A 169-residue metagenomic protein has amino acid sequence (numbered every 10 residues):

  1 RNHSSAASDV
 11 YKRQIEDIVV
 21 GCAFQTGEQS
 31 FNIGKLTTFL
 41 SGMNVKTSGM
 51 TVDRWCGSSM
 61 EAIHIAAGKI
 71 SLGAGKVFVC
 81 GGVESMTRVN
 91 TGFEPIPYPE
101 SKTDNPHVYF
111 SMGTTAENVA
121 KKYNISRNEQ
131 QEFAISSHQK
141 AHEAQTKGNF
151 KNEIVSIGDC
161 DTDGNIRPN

Functional and structural regions predicted by a protein language model:
R1-Y11: Single conserved hydrophobic/aromatic residue that forms the stacking wall/gate of nucleotide- or nucleobase-binding
K12-G21, S48-D53, F78-V83, E129-S136 (+1 more regions): Beta-strand segments within the central parallel beta-sheet cores of soluble alpha/beta enzyme folds
I18, C22-K76, H107-T114: Conserved catalytic cysteine-centered active-site region of acyl-thioester-dependent Claisen-condensing enzymes
T26, S85-T87, A141: Glycine-rich nucleotide phosphate-binding loop and flanking beta-alpha elements of Rossmann-like dinucleotide-binding
F39, K121, Q145-T146: Short polybasic/polar patches that bind polyanions
A67, S71-K122: Flexible glycine-/small-residue-enriched beta->alpha junction loops that bind anionic phosphate/pyrophosphate groups
K122-E129: Inter-helical turn/loop segments and adjacent helix faces that build the functional surface of alpha-helical bundle
E129-N169: N-terminal extracellular/periplasmic Venus flytrap/periplasmic-binding protein-like
